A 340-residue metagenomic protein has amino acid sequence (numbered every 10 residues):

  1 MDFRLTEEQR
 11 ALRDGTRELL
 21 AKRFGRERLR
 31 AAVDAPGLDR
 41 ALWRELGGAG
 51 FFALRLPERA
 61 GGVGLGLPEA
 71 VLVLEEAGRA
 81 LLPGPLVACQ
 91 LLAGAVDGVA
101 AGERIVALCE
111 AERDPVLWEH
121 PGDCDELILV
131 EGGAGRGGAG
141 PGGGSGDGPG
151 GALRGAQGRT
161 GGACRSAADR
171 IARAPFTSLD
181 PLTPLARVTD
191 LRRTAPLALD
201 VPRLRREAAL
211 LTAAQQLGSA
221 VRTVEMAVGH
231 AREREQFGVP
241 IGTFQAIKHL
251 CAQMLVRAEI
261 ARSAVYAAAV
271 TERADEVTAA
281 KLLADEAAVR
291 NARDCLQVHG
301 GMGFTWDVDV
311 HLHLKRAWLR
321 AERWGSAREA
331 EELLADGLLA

Functional and structural regions predicted by a protein language model:
M1-A80, G148, L210-A340: Alpha-helical interface subdomain recognition
L81-V87, L91-E225, G229: FAD-binding core of flavoproteins
